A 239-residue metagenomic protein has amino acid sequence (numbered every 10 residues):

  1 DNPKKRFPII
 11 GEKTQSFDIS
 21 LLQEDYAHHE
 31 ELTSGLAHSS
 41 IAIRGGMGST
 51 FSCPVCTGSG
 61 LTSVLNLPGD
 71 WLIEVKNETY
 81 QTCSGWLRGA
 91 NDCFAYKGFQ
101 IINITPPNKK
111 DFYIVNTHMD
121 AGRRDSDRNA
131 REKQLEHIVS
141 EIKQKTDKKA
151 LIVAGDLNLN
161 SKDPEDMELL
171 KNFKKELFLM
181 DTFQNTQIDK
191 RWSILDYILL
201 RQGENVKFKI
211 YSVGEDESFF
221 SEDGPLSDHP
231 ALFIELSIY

Functional and structural regions predicted by a protein language model:
D1-G11: Glycine-rich, highly charged phosphate/nucleotide-binding loops
P3, I19-Y113, T117-M119, I210-D216: Structured beta-strand-rich core segments of catalytic domains in phosphoester-bond hydrolases
I10-L32, I102, D111-T117, H137-D166 (+2 more regions): Active-site beta-strand/loop signature of hydrolases that rely on acidic residues for catalysis
T14, P54-T57, D92-Y96, T105-K109 (+3 more regions): Extracellular/periplasmic catalytic domains that process cell-envelope and extracellular macromolecules
T33-S34, V55-G60, S126-N129, D163-E168: Short aromatic-enriched loop/helix-cap "lid" or pocket-rim segments at secondary-structure transitions that line
S84, A121-G122, N158-N160: Short, catalytically relevant binding-site loops at active-site mouths
M119-S140: Active-site beta-loop-alpha substructure in enzyme catalytic cores, prototypically the cysteine-centered nucleophile
I142-I152, L159-Y239: Metal-dependent phosphoester-hydrolase catalytic domains
